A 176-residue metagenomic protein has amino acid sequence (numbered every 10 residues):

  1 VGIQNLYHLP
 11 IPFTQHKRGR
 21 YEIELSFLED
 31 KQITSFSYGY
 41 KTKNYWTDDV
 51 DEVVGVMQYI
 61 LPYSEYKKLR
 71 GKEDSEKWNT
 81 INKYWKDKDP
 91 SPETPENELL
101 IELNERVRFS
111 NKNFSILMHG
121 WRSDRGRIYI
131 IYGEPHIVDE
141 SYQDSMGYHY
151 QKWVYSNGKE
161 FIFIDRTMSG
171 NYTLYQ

Functional and structural regions predicted by a protein language model:
V1-R18, K31-Q176: Residues within mature, well-folded domains
H16-S26: A short tyrosine-centered beta-strand micro-motif
